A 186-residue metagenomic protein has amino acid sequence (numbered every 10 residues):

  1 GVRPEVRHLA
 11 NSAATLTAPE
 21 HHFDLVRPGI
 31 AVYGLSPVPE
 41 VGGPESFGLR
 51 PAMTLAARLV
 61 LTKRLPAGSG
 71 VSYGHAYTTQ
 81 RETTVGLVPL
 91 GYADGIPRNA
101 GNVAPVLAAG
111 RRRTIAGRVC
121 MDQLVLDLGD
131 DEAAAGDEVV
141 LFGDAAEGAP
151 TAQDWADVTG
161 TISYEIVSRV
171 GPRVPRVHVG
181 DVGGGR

Functional and structural regions predicted by a protein language model:
G1-R186: Active-site anion/phosphate-binding pocket segments in diverse small-molecule metabolic enzymes
